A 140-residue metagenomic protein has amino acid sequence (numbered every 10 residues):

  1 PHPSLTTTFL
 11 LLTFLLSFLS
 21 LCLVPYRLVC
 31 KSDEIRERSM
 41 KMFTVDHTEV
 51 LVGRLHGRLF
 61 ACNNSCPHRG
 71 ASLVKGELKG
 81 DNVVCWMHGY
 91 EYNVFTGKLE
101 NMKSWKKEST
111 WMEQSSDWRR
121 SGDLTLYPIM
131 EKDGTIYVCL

Functional and structural regions predicted by a protein language model:
T6-L21: Hydrophobic alpha-helical signal peptides and transmembrane signal-/tail-anchor segments that drive secretory-pathway
L19-G80, N93, K98, T110-L140: N-terminal pre-ligand scaffold of iron-sulfur
C66, C85-H88: Short cysteine clusters
E91-Y92, W105: Short Cys/His-rich micro-motifs in 6-15 aa windows
L99-E100, S104: Conserved catalytic-core motifs of GNAT/GCN5-like acyltransferases
